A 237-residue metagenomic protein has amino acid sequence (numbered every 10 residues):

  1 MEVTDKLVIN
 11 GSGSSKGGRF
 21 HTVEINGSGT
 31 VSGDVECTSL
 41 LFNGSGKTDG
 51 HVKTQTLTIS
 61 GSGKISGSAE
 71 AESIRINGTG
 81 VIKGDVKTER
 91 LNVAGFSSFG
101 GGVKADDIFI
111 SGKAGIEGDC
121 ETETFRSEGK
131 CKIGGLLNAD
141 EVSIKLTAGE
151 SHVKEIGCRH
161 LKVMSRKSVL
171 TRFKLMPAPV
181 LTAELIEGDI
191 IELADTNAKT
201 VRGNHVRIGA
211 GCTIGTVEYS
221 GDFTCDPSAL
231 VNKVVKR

Functional and structural regions predicted by a protein language model:
M1-R237: Extended beta-solenoid/beta-helix repeat architectures
